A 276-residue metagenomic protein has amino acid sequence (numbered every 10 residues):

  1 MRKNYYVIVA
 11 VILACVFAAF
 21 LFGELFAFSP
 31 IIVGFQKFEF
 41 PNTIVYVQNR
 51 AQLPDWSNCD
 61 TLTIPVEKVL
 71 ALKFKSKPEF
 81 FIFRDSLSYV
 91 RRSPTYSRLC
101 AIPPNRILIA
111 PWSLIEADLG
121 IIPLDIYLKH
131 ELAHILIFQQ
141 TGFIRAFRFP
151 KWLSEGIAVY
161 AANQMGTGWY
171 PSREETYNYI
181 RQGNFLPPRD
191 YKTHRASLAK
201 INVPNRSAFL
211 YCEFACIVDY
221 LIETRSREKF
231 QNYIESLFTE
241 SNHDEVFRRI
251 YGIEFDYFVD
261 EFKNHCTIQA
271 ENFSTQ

Functional and structural regions predicted by a protein language model:
M1-A18: N-terminal Sec-pathway targeting helices
M1-Y6, P54-V66, R84-C100, I144-E155 (+1 more regions): Short, charge-rich amphipathic segments
A10, F28, E116-D118, T141 (+3 more regions): Short hydrophobic/aromatic segments of transmembrane alpha-helices and their interfaces
C15-G34: Membrane-interface motif at the C-terminal end of an N-terminal transmembrane signal
P30-I144, H243: Juxtacatalytic substrate-recognition/specificity segment
I144-Q276: Acidic/His/Gly-enriched intrinsically disordered linker/tail segments that often contain short helix/coil "MoRF-like"
